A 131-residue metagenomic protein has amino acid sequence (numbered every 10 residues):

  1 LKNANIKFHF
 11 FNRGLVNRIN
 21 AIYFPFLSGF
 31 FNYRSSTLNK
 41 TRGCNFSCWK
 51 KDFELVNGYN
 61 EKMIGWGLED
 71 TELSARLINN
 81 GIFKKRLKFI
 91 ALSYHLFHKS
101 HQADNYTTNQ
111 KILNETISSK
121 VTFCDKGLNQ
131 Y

Functional and structural regions predicted by a protein language model:
L1-F11, I78, F83-K85, F89-L92: Internal hydrophobic scaffold segments of catalytic domains
L1-L38: Short, flexible, basic/aromatic active-site loop/helix in glycosyltransferases
S36-N39, E61-M63, N129: Active-site rim elements
K40-N57, I64-F83, K88-F89: A short, conserved alpha-helix in the catalytic core of glycosyltransferases
E61, G65, L96-H98: Generic structural "secondary-structure junction" signal
L87-D104: Active-site donor/metal-binding and catalytic loop motifs of nucleotide-sugar-dependent glycosylation enzymes
F89-I90, K126-Y131: Short, flexible loop/turn segments with low-complexity composition
D104-G127: Catalytic core of nucleotide-sugar-dependent glycosyltransferases
